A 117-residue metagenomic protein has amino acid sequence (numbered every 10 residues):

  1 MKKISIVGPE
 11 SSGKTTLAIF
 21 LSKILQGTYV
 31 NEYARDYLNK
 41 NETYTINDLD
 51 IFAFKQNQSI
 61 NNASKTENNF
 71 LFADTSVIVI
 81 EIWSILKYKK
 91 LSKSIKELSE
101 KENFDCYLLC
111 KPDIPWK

Functional and structural regions predicted by a protein language model:
M1-K3, N68: Pre-Walker A (Motif I) flank of P-loop NTPase domains
I6: Hydrophobic anchor at the beta1->P-loop junction of P-loop NTPases
E10: The conserved Walker
K14: Conserved lysine of the Walker
I19-N61: Conserved substrate/cofactor phosphate-moiety recognition/catalytic segment in nucleotide-dependent phosphotransferases
T43-K89: Conserved nucleotide-sensing/catalytic segment adjacent to the nucleotide-binding pocket in NTP-handling enzymes
K87-K117: A glycine- and Lys/Arg-enriched "phosphate-lid" helix/loop adjacent to the NTP-binding pocket of small-molecule kinases
